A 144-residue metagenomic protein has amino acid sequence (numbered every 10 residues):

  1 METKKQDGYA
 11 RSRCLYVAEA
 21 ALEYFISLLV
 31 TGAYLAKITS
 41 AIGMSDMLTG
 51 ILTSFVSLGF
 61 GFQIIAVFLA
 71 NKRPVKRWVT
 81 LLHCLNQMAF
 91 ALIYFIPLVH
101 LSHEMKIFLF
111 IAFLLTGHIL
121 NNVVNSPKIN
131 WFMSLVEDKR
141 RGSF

Functional and structural regions predicted by a protein language model:
M1-A70, K76-T80, N86-Y94: Helix-loop boundary and gating motifs at the non-cytosolic
A21, L82, A89-I96, S102-V124: Hydrophobic core of transmembrane alpha-helices in multi-pass small-molecule transporters, especially MFS/SLC-type
E23-S27, I119, I129: A short, ordered amphipathic alpha-helix with a cationic face
L29, K72-R73, V99-H103, L135 (+1 more regions): Membrane-interface elements of multi-pass transporters and channels
D46-M47, V136-F144: Loop-to-transmembrane helix entry/capping segments in MFS-fold secondary transporters and related SLC/MFSD carriers
A66-A70, F132, R141: Hydrophobic/aromatic and small-residue hotspots that mark the transmembrane alpha-helices of Major Facilitator
N121-V136: Intracellular juxtamembrane helix-capping segments at the cytosolic ends of symmetry-related transmembrane helices
